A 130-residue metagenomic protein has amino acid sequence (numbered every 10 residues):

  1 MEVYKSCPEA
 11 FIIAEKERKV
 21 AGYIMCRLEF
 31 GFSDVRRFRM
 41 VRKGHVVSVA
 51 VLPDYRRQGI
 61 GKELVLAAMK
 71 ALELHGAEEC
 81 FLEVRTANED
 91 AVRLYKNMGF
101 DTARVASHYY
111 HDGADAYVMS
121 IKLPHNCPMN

Functional and structural regions predicted by a protein language model:
M1-D54, V65-H75, K122-P128: Acetyl-CoA-dependent GNAT
G31, F81-E83, K96-Y117, C127: Conserved catalytic-core motifs of GNAT/GCN5-like acyltransferases
M40, Q58-G59, G113: Non-catalytic, surface-exposed connector residues within folded enzymatic/regulatory domains
P53, R57-K70, E89, R93-N97: Conserved acetyl-CoA-binding loop-helix of GNAT-fold acetyltransferases
Q58, H75-E78: Short coil/turn segments at alpha/beta junctions that flank glycine-rich nucleotide-binding fingerprints
E73, D90, D112-G113: Short secondary-structure boundary/hinge segments and terminal tails
